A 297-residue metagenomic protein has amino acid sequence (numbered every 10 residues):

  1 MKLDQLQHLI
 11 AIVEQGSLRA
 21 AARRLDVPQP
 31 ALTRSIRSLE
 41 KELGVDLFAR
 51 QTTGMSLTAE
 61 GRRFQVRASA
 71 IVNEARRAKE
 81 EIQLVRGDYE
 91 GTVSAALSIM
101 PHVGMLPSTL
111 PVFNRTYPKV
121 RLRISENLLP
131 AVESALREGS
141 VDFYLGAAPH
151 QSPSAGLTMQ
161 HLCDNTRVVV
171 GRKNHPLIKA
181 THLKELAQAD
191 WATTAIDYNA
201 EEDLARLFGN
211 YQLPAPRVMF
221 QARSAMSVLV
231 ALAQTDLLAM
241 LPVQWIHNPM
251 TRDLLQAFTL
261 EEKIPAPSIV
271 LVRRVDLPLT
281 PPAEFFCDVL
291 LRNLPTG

Functional and structural regions predicted by a protein language model:
L9, A21-A22, T58, F113: Hydrophobic two-helix hairpin corresponding to the core of helix-turn-helix DNA-binding domains
I10-A31: Short helix-boundary/capping micro-motifs
E40-A59: A short LG(V/I)-centered, amphipathic sequence patch enriched for acidic residue(s) preceding the LG motif
E90-Q151: Central regulatory/effector-binding core of bacterial HTH transcription factors
M105, L177, Q256-G297: A late-sequence structural motif
L128-V141, A147, D197-Q256: Hydrophobic hinge/microswitch elements
G156-W191, A195-I196, R274: Flexible hinge/capping segments at coil-to-helix
L177-T181, A189-Q212, L279-D288, L294-G297: Secondary-structure junction motif
